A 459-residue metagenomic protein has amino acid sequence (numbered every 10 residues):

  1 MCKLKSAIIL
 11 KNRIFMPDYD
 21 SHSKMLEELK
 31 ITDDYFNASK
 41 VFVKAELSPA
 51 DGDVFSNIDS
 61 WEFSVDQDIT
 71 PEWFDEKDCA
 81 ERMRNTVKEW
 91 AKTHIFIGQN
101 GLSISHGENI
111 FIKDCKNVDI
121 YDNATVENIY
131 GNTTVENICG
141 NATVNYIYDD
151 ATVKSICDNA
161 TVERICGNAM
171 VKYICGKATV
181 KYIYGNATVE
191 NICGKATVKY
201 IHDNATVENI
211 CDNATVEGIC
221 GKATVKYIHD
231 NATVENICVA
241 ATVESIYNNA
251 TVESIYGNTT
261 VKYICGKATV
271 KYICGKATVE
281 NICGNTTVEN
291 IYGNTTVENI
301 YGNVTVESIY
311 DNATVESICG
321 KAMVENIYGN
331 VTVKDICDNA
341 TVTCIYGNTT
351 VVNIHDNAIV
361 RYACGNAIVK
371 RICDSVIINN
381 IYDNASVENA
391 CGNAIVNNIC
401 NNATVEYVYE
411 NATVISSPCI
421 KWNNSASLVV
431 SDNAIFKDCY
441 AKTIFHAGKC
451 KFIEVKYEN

Functional and structural regions predicted by a protein language model:
M1-N168, K172-N459: Short, glycine-biased loop/turn motifs at secondary-structure junctions and in low-complexity Ser/Thr/Pro-rich termini
